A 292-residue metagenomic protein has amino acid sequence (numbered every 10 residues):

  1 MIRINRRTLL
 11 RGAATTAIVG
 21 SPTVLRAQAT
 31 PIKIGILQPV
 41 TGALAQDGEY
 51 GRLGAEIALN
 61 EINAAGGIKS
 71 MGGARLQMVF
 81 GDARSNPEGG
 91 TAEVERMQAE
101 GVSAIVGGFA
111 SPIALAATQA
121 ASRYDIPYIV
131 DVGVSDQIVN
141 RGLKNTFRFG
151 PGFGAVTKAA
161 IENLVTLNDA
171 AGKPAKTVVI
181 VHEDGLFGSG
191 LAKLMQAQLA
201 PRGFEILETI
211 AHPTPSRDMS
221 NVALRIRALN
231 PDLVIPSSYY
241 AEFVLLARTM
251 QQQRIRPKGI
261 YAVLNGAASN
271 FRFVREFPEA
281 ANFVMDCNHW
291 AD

Functional and structural regions predicted by a protein language model:
M1-T16: N-terminal secretory signal peptides and thylakoid transit peptides that target proteins across membranes
T23-Q38: C-terminal segment of N-terminal export signals and the immediately downstream linker at the start of the mature
P31-K33, K176-T177, L233: Residues that mark the start of a beta-strand
G35-E56, G81-P87, A110-P112, V181-G190: Extracytoplasmic "Venus flytrap"
Q46-G51, I68-N140, F149, H212-M219 (+1 more regions): Beta-alpha junction/loop-to-helix N-cap segments that form part of ligand/metal-binding clefts
L53-M78, A170-K173: Signal peptide-proximal N-terminal region of secreted/periplasmic/extracellular or secretory-lumen proteins
E88, V102-T209, A262-D286: Extracytoplasmic ligand/sensor domains, especially the bilobed periplasmic-binding protein
A192-A291: Extracellular/periplasmic bilobed ligand-binding domains
